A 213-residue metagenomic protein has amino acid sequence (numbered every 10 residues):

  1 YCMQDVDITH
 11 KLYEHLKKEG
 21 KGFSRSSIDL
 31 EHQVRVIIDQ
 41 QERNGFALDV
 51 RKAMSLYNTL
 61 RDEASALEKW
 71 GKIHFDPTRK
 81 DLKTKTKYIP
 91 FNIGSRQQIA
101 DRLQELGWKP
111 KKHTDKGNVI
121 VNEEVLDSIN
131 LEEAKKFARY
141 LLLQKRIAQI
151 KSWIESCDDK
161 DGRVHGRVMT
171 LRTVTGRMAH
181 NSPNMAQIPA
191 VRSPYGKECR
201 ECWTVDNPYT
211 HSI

Functional and structural regions predicted by a protein language model:
C2-G196, T204-S212: Conserved "right-hand" nucleotidyltransferase catalytic core of DNA-directed polymerases
